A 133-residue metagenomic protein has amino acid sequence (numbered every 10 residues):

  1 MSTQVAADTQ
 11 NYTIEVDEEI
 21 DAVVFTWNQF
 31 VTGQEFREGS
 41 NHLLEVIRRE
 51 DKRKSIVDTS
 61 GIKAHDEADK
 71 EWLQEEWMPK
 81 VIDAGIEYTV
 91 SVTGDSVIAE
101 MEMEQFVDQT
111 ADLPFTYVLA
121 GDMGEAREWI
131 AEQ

Functional and structural regions predicted by a protein language model:
S2-Q133: Amphipathic, Lys/Arg-enriched alpha-helical "gate/interface" segment within cytosolic domains that mediates
